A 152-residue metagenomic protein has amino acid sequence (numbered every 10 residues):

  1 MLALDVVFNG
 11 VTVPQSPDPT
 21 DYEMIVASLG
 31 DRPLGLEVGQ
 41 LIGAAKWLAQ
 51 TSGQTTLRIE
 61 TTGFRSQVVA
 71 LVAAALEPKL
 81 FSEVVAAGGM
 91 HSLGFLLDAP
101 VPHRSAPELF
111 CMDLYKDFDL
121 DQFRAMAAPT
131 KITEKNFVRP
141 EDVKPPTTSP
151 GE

Functional and structural regions predicted by a protein language model:
M1-T51, T56, L93-S105: Cap/lid segment of the alpha/beta-hydrolase catalytic domain
L2-L4, V85, T133-K135: Hydrophobic/aromatic beta-strand patches that form the interior of the parallel beta-sheet core in alpha/beta enzyme
V6-V11, S16-E23, R32, E60-S66 (+4 more regions): Aromatic-lined carbohydrate-binding surfaces of glycoside hydrolases
A44-D117, D121: Primarily recognizes the serine-hydrolase "nucleophile elbow" in alpha/beta-hydrolase and SGNH/GDSL folds
V72-K79, L93, K116-E152: Serine-hydrolase catalytic core
